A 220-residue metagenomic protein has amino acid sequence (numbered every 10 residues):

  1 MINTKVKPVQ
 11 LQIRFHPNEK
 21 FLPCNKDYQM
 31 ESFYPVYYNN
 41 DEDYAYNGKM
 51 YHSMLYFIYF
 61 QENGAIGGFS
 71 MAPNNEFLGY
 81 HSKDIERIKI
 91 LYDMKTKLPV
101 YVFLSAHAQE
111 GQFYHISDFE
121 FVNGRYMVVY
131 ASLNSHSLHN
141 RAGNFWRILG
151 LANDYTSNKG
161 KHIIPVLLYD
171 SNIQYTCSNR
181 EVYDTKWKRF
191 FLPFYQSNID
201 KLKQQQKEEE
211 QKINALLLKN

Functional and structural regions predicted by a protein language model:
M1-E86, M94-N220: A domain-level signal for the mature, folded cores of soluble proteins
